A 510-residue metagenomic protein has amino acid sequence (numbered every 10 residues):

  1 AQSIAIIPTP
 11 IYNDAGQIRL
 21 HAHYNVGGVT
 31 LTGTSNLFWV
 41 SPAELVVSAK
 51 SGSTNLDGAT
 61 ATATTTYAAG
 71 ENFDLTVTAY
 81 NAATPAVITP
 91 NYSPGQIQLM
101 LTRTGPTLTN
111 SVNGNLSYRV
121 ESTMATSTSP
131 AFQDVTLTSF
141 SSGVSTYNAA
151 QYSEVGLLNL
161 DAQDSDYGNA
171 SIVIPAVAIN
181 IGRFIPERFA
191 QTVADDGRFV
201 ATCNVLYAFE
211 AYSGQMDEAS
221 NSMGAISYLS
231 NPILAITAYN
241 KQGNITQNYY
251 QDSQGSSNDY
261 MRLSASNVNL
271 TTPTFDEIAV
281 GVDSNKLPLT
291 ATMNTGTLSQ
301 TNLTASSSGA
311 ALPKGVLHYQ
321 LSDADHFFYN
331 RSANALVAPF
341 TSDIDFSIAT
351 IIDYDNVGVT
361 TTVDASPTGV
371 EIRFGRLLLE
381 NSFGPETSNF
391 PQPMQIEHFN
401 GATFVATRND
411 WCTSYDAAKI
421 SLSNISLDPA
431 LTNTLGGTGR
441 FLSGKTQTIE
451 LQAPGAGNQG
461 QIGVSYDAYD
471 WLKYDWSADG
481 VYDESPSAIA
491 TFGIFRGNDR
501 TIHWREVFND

Functional and structural regions predicted by a protein language model:
A1-D510: Core sequence-specific DNA-binding domains of diverse transcription factors
